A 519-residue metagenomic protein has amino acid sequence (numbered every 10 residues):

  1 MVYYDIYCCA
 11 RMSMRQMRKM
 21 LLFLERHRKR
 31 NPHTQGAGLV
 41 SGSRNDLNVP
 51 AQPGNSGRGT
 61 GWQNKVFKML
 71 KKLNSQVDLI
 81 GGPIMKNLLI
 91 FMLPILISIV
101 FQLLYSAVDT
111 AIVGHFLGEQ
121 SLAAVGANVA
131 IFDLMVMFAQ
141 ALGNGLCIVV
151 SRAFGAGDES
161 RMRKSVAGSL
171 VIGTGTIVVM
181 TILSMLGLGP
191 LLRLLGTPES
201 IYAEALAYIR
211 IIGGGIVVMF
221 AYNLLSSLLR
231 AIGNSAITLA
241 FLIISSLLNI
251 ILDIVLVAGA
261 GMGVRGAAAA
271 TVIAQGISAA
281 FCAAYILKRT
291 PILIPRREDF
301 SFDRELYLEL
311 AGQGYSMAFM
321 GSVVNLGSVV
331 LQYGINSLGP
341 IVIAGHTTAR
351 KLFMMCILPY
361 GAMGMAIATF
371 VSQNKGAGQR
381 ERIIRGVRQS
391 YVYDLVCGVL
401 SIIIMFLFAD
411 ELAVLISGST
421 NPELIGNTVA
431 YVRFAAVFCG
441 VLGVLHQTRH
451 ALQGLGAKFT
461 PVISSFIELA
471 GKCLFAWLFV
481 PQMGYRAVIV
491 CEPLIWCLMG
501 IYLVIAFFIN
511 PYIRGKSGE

Functional and structural regions predicted by a protein language model:
Y3-R15, K19-R28, V40-V49, G54-M92 (+4 more regions): Short alpha-helical transmembrane segments in multi-pass integral membrane proteins
I95-I148, I212-M219, F281, L308-N374 (+4 more regions): Transmembrane helix-bundle signature of multi-pass secondary active exporters and lipid flippases
L96, V100, L104, V108 (+19 more regions): Generic alpha-helical transmembrane segments of integral inner-membrane proteins, especially permease/transport modules
A107, F116-E119, A153-A156, A231-I232 (+4 more regions): Helix-loop interface residues and adjacent transmembrane-helix termini in multi-pass membrane transporters, primarily
L122-I182, M219-T238, H346-A409, L442-S464: Small-residue-rich hydrophobic transmembrane alpha-helices
G143, I212-R230, T238-S246, A267-C282 (+4 more regions): Short runs within selected transmembrane alpha-helices of multi-pass transporters and secretion channels
